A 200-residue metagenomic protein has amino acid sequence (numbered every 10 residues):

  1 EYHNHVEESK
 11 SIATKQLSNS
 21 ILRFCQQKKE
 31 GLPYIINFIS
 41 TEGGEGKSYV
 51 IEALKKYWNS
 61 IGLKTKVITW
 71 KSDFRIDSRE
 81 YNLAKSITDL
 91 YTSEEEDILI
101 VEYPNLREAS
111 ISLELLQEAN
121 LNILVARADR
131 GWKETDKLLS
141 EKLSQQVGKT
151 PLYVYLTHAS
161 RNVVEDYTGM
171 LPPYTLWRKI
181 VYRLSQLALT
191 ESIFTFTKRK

Functional and structural regions predicted by a protein language model:
E1-K200: P-loop NTP-binding module
